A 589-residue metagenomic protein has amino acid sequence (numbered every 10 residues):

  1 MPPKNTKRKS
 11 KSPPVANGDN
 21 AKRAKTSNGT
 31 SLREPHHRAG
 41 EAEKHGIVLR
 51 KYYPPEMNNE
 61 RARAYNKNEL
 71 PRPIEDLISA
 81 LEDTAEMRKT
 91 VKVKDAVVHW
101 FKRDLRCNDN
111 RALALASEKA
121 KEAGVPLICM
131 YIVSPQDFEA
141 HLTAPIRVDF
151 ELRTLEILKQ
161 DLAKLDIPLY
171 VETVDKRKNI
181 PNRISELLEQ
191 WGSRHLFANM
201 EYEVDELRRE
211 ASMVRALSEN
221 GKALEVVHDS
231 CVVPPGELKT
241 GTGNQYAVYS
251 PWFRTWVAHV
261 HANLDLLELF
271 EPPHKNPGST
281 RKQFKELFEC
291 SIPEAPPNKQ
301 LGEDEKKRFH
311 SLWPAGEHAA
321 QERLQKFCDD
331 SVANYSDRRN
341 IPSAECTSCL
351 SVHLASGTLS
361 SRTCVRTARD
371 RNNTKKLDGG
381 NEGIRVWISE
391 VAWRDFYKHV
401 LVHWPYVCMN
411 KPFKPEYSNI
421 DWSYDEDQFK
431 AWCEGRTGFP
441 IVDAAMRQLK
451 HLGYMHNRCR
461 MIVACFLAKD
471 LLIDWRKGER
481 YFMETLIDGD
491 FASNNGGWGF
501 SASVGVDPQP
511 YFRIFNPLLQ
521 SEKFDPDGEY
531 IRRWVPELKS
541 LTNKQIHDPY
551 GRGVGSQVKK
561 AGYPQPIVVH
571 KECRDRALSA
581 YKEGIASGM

Functional and structural regions predicted by a protein language model:
P2-K9, P13-P14, G18-Y53, K92-K94 (+3 more regions): Glycine/tryptophan-enriched, flexible segments
P2-L264, E268, S493, K571 (+1 more regions): Trp/Phe/Arg-rich N-terminal binding region typifying the photolyase-homology
E86-M87, L115-E118, L155-L158, S212-M213 (+8 more regions): Intrinsically disordered, low-complexity boundary segments flanking structured domains
H141, P145, D149, S311-P314 (+4 more regions): Charge-dense, low-complexity intrinsically disordered segments
R147, E151, E434, G438 (+2 more regions): Residue-level preference for long, well-ordered alpha-helices that form the structural scaffold of enzyme catalytic
C346-V535: Active-site-proximal binding-pocket segments
